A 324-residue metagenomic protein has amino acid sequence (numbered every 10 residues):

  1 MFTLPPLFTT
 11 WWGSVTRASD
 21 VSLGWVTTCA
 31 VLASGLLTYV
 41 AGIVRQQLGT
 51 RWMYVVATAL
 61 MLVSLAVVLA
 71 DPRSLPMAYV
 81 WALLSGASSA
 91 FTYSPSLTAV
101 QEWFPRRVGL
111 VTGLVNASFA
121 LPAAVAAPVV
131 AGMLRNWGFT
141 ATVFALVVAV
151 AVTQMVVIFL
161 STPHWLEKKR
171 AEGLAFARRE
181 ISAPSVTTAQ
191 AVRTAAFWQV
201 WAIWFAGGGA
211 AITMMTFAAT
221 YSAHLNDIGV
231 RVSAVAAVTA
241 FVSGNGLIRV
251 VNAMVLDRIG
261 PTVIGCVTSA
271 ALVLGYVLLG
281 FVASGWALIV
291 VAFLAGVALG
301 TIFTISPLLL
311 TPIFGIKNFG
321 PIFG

Functional and structural regions predicted by a protein language model:
M1-D20, L37-A41, A126-A127, M214-A219: Extracytoplasmic
T3, V31-Y39, A124, V242-V250 (+1 more regions): Residue-level signature of mid-helix packing/kink "hotspots" within the transmembrane helices of 12-pass Major
L4-W12, A189-M254: Extracytoplasmic gate region of multi-pass secondary transporters
L37-T50, I248-G260: Helix-to-loop junctions at the C-terminal end of transmembrane segments in multipass secondary transporters
A59-R73, A271-A283: C-terminal ends and interior cores of transmembrane alpha-helices in multi-pass membrane transporters/permeases
F91-F104, V111, T301-F314: Intracellular juxtamembrane helix-capping segments at the cytosolic ends of symmetry-related transmembrane helices
S118-L166: Helix-loop-helix hairpin linking two adjacent transmembrane segments in secondary transporters
W204, I212-T213, S233-L309: C-terminal transmembrane helical hairpin of 12-TM major facilitator-type secondary transporters
